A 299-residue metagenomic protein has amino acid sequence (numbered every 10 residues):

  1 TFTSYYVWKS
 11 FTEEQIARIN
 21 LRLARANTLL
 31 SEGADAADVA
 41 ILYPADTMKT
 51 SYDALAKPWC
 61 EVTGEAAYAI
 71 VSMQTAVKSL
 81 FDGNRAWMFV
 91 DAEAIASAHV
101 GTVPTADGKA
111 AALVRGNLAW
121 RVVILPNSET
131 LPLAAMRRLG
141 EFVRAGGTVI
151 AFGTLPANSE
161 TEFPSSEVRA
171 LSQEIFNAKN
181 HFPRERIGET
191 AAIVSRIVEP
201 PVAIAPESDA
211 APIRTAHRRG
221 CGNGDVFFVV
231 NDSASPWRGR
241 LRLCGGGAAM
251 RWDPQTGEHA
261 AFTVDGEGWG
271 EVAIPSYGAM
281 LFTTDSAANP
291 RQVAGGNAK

Functional and structural regions predicted by a protein language model:
T1-K299: Carbohydrate-binding surfaces of carbohydrate-active enzymes
